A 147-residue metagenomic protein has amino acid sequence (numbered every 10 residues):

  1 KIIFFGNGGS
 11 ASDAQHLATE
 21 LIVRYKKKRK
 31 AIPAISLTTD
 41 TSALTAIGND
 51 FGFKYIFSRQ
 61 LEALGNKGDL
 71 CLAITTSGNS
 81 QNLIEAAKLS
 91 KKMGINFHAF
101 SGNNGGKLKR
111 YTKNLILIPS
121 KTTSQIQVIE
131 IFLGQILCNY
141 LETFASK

Functional and structural regions predicted by a protein language model:
F4-F5, S10-K147: Glycine-rich phosphate-binding loops that contact phosphosugars or nucleotide phosphates
